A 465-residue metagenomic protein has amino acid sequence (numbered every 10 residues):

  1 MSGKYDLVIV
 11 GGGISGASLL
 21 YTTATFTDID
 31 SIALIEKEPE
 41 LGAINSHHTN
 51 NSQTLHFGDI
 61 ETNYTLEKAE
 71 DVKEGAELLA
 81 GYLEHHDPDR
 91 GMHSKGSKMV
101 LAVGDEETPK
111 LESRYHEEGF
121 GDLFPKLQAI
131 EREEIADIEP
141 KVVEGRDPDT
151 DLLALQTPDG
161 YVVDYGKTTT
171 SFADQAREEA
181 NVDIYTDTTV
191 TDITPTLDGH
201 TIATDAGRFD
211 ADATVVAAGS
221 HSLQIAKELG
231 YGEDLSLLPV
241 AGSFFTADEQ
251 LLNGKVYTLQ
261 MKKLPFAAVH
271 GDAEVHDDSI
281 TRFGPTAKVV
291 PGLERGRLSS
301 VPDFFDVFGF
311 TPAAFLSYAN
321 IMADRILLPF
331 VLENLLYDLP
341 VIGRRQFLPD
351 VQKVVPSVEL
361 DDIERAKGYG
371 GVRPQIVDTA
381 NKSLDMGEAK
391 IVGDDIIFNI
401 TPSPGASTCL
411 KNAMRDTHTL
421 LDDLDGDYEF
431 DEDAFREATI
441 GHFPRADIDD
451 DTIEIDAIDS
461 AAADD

Functional and structural regions predicted by a protein language model:
Y5-A33: N-terminal Rossmann-like FAD-binding beta1-loop-alpha1 element of flavoenzymes
S15, E40, H221: Conserved Rossmann-like nucleotide-cofactor binding loop
S18, I193-D198, D205-D303: Flavin-dependent oxidoreductases
T25-H48: Glycine-rich FAD pyrophosphate-binding loop
S52-I138, I280, V290-G292, G296-P302: Dinucleotide-binding Rossmann-like beta1-alpha1 core, especially the glycine-rich loop that anchors the ADP
S94, V103-D174, E179, D183-Y185 (+2 more regions): Flavin (FAD/FMN) cofactor-binding and adjacent substrate-gating region of FAD-dependent oxidoreductase domains
A154-A213, H221, T408-L421: Helical element adjacent to the flavin cofactor pocket in flavoenzyme catalytic cores
F308-F430: C-terminal catalytic lobe of FAD-dependent flavoproteins
